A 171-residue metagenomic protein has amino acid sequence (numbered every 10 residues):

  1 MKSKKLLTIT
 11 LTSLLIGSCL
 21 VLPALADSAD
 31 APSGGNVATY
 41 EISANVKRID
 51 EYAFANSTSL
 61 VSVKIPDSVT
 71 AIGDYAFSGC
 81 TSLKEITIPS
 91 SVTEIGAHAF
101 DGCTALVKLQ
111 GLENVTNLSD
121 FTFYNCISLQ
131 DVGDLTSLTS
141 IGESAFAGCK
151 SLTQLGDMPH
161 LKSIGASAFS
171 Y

Functional and structural regions predicted by a protein language model:
M1-K2, T81, A147: Short, low-complexity interaction segments enriched in Ser/Thr/Pro/Gly
K4-C19: Sec-dependent N-terminal signal peptides
L11-S13, A29, N56-T58, D74 (+6 more regions): Compositionally biased non-globular segments, especially hydrophobic aliphatic-rich helices of signal peptides
I16-N36: Sec-dependent signal peptide cleavage junction
L25-S28, A99, V132, L155: Intrinsically disordered, low-complexity regulatory regions of eukaryotic regulatory proteins
G34-R48, T58-A71, T81-E94, T104-N117 (+2 more regions): Structural signature of tandem-repeat unit edges
D50-A53, G73-A76, G96-D101, S119-Y124 (+2 more regions): Consensus positions within tandem repeat domains that build extended binding/scaffold surfaces
